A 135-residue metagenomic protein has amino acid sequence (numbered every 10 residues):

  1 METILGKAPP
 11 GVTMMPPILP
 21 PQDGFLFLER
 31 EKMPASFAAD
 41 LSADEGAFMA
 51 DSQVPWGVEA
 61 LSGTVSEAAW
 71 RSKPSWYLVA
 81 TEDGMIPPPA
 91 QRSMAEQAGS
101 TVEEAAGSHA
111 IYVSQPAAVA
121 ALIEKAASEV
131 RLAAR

Functional and structural regions predicted by a protein language model:
M1-R30, G57-T64, I86, M94 (+1 more regions): Flexible "cap/lid" loop of the alpha/beta hydrolase fold
D23-S72: Conserved alpha/beta-hydrolase catalytic His-Asp/Glu region
K32, F48, A90-S93, A118 (+1 more regions): Alpha-helical elements of Rossmann-like donor-binding domains used by nucleotide-donor carbohydrate transfer enzymes
W70-S75, Q97-S100: Short, proline-enriched alpha-helix->beta-strand connector loops that line the catalytic pocket of alpha/beta-hydrolase
P74-D83: Conserved strand-to-loop "acid loop" that flanks and positions the catalytic carboxylate
P88-T101: Active-site-adjacent alpha-helix of alpha/beta-hydrolase-fold enzymes
A98-R135: Catalytic active-site module of serine/aspartate enzymes centered on a nucleophile-bearing elbow/loop
